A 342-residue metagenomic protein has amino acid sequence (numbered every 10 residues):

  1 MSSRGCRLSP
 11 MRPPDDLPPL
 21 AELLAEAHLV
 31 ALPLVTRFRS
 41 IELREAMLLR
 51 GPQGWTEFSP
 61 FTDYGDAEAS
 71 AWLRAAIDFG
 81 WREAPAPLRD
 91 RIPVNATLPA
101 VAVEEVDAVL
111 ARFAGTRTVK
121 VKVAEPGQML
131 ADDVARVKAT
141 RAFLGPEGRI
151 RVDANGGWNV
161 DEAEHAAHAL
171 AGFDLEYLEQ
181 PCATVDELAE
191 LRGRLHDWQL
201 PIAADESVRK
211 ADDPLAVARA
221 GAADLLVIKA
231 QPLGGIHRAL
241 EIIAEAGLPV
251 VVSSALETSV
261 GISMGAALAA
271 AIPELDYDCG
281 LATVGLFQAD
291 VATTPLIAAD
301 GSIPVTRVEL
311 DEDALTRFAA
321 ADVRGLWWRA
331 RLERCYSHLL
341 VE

Functional and structural regions predicted by a protein language model:
S2-H28, L32-A46, W55-P60, W81-R82 (+2 more regions): Flexible C-terminal active-site loop/helix
L32, T97, D205, S253 (+1 more regions): Conserved beta-strand termini and adjacent loop/short-helix elements that scaffold enzyme active sites in alpha/beta
L32-R39, R91-E105, V123-E125, A154-N159 (+1 more regions): Active-site mouth loops of central-metabolism enzymes
E45-M47, W55, A84-A102, R136: N-terminal small/glycine-rich loop or linker at the start of catalytic domains across soluble metabolic enzymes
P52-G54, E147: Glycine-centered tight beta-turn/hairpin loop motif at sheet-sheet or coil-to-beta transitions
T62-A71, A75, F79-P87, I92 (+1 more regions): A charged N-terminal "starter" segment
V109-A124: Catalytic domains of carbohydrate-active enzymes, especially glycoside hydrolases
P126-A269, Q288-V291, L296: Catalytic core of soluble alpha/beta enzymes
